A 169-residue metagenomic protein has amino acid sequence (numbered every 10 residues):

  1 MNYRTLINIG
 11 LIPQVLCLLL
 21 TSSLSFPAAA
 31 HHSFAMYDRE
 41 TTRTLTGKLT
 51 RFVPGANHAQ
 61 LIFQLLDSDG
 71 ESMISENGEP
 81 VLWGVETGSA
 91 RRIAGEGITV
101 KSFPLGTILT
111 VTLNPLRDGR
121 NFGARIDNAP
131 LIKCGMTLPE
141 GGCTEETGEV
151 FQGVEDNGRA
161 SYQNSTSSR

Functional and structural regions predicted by a protein language model:
M1-I9: N-terminal secretory signal peptides that target proteins for export/translocation
G10-S25: Bacterial N-terminal signal peptides
A28-R43: Short boundary/loop segments of OB/S1/cold-shock single-stranded nucleic-acid-binding domains
G47-L49, I108: Conserved hydrophobic positions within beta-strands
G55-S68: Short aromatic-glycine-enriched beta-strand elements
E76-A90: Short, basic/aromatic beta-hairpin or loop at an interaction surface
G95-V111: Short nucleic-acid-contacting surface segments enriched for D/E, G, S/T with interspersed K/R
I108, T112-R169: Netrin-like (NTR/C345C) domain of secreted extracellular proteins
